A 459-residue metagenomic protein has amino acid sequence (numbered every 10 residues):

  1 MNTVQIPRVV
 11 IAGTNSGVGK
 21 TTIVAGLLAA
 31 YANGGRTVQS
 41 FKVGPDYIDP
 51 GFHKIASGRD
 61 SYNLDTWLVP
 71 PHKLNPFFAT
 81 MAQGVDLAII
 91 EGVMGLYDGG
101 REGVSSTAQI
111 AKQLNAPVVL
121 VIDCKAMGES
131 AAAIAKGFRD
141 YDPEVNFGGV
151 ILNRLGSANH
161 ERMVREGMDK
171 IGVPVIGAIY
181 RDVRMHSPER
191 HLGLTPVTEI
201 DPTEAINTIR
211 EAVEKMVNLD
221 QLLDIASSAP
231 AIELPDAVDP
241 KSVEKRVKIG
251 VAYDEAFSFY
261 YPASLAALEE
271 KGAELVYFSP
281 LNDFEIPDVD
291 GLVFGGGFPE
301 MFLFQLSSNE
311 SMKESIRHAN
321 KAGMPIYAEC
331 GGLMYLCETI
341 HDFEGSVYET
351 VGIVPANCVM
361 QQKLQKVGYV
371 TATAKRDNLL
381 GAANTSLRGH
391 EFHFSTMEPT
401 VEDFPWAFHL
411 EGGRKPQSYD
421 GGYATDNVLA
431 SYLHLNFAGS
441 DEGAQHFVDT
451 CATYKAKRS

Functional and structural regions predicted by a protein language model:
N2-T22, L28-L114, I122-G149, A158-R162: ATP-dependent carboxylate-amine ligase catalytic core
R8, R36-Q39, R246-K248, E274 (+1 more regions): Residues that mark the start of a beta-strand
F78-A79, M185-I200, D290-F294, G368-V370: Short, surface-exposed amphipathic charged segments that create phosphate/polyanion-binding patches used for binding
A116, V173, K321-M324: A short helix->loop->beta-strand "cap" motif at the edges of active sites that frequently abuts
G128-K241: Internal gly/pro-rich beta-alpha loop/helix module that stabilizes soluble enzyme cofactors or their anionic handles
V243-K245, F257-E269, E274, M360 (+1 more regions): C-terminal and late-domain segments of enzyme folds
K245-K321: Phosphate-binding active sites in nucleotide-utilizing proteins
L275, P299-L380: Cysteine-nucleophile active-site neighborhood
